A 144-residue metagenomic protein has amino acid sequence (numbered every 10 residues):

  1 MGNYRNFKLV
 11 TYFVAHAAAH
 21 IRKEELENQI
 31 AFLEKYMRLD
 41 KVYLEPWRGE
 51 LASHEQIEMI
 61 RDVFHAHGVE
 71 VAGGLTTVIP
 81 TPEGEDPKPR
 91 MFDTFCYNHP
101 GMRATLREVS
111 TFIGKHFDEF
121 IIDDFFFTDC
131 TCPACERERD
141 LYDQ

Functional and structural regions predicted by a protein language model:
G2-N3: Long, charge-rich, low-complexity intrinsically disordered regions
N6-K8, F13-L26, I57, R61-H116 (+1 more regions): Active-site-adjacent "subsite" loops/lids of carbohydrate-active enzymes
A18, G49-A52: Glycine-/small-residue-rich active-site loops that bind phosphorylated ligands and cofactors
E24-E50, F112-I121: Catalytic domains of carbohydrate-active enzymes, especially glycoside hydrolases
I122-F127: Short, well-ordered beta-to-alpha junction loops that form the rim of enzyme active sites and present histidine/acidic
